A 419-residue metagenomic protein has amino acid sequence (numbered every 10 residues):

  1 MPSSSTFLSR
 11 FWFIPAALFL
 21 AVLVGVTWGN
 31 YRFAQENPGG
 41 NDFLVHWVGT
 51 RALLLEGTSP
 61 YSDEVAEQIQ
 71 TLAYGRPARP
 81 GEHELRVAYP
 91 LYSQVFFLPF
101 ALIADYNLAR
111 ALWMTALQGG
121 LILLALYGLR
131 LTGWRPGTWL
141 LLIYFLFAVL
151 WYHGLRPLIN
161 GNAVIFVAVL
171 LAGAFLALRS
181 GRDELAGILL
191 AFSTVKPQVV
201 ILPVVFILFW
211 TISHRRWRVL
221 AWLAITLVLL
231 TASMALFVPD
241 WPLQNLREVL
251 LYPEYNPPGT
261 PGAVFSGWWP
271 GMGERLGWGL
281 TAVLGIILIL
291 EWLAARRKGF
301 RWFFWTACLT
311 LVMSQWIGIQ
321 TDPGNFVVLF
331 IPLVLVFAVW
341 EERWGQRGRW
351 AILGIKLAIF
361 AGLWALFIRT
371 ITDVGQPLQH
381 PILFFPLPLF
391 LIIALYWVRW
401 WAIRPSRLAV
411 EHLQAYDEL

Functional and structural regions predicted by a protein language model:
P2-L178, D183-E184, F209-F330, V339 (+1 more regions): Primarily membrane-embedded glycan-assembly and transfer machineries that use lipid-linked glycans
F11, V95, L140, S193 (+4 more regions): Hydrophobic alpha-helical transmembrane segments of integral membrane proteins, especially lipid-exposed positions
T115-G120, I165-L170, K196, V200 (+3 more regions): Membrane-embedded alpha-helical segments of multi-pass membrane proteins, especially the transmembrane helices
L189-L190, W222-V228, T306-V312, R349-A361: Central hydrophobic cores of alpha-helical transmembrane segments in multi-pass integral membrane proteins
L190-F209, G318-N325: Transmembrane helices and adjacent periplasmic/lumenal helix-loop junctions of polyprenol-phosphate-dependent
V195-V199, V228-S233, A358, G362: Membrane-embedded alpha-helical segments of transport systems, primarily multispan ion/solute transporters
L335-L419: Aromatic-enriched
